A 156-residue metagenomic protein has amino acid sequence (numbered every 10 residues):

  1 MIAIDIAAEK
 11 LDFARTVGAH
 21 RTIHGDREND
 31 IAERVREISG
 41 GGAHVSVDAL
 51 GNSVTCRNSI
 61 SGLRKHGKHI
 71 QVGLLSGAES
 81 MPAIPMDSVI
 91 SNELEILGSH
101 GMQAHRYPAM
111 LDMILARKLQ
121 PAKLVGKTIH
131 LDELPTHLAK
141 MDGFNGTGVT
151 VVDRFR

Functional and structural regions predicted by a protein language model:
M1-N58: Adenosine-nucleotide cofactor-binding segment
A8, G25, N29, S53 (+4 more regions): Electropositive phosphate-/nucleotide-binding environments in soluble metabolic enzymes
A8, R57-S61, A104-R156: C-terminal hydrophobic helical "lid"/dimerization subdomain of Rossmann-like NAD(P)H-dependent oxidoreductases
A32, R36, G40, A78-K127 (+1 more regions): C-terminal substrate-binding/catalytic core of Rossmann-like NAD(P)-dependent dehydrogenases/reductases
L63-K65: Helix-to-beta-strand junctions that scaffold the AdoMet/dcAdoMet cofactor pocket in Class I SAM-dependent enzymes
G67-H69, E95: Short glycine-centered segments of the SAM/dcSAM-binding site in methyltransferase folds
V72-G73: Acidic carboxylate diad motif detector
